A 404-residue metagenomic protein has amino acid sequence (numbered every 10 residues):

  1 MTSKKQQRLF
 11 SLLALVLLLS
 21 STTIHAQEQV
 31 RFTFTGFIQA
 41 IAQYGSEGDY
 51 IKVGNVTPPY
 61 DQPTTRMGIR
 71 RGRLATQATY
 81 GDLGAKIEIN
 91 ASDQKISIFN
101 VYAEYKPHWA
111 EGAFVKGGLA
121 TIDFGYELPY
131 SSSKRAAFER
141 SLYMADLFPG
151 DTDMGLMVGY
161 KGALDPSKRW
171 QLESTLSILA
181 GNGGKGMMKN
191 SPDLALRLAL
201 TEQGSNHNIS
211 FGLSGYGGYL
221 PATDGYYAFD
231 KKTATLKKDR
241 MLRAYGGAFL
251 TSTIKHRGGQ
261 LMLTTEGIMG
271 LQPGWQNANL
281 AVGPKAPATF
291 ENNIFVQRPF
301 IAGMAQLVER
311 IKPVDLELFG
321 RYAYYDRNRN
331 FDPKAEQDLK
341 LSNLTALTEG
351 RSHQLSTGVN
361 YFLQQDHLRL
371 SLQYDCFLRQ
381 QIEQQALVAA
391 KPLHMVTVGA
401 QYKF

Functional and structural regions predicted by a protein language model:
T2-L12: Bacterial N-terminal signal peptides that target proteins for export
S11-S21: Bacterial N-terminal signal peptides
T22-A26: Sec/Tat signal peptide C-region and signal peptidase I cleavage site
E28-E47, D61-G181, M188-S210, G217 (+2 more regions): Outer membrane beta-barrel
D49-T57: Short Gly/aromatic-enriched secondary-structure transition segments
D61, L119, H207-F404: Outer-membrane beta-barrel pore domains
G150, G186-D193, K238-L242, F249: Short, contiguous, pocket-lining structural segments that sit at or immediately flank catalytic/ligand-binding sites
G183-G186, Q381: A generic structural signal for short coil/turn motifs at secondary-structure boundaries
